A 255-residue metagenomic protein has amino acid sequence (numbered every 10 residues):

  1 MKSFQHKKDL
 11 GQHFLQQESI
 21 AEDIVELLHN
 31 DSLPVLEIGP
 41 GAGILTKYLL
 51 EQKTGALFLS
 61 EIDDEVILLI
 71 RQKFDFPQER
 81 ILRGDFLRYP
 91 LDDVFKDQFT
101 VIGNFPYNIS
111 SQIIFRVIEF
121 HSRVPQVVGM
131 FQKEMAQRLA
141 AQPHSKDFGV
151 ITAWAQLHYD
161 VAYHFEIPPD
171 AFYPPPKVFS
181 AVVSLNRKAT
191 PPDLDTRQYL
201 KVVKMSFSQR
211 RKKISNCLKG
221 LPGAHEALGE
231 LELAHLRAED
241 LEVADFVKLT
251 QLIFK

Functional and structural regions predicted by a protein language model:
M1, H225-E226: Intrinsically disordered, low-complexity segments enriched in polar/charged residues with Gly/Pro, especially when
M1-M205, Q251: Catalytic cores of RNA-modifying enzymes
I118, K219, F254: Short, locally clustered residues in the helix-turn-helix/winged-helix DNA-binding domain
S180-R187, P191-A224, L233-D245, T250: An accessory alpha-helical subdomain
G229: Nucleotide and nucleotide-moiety/phosphate-recognizing core
